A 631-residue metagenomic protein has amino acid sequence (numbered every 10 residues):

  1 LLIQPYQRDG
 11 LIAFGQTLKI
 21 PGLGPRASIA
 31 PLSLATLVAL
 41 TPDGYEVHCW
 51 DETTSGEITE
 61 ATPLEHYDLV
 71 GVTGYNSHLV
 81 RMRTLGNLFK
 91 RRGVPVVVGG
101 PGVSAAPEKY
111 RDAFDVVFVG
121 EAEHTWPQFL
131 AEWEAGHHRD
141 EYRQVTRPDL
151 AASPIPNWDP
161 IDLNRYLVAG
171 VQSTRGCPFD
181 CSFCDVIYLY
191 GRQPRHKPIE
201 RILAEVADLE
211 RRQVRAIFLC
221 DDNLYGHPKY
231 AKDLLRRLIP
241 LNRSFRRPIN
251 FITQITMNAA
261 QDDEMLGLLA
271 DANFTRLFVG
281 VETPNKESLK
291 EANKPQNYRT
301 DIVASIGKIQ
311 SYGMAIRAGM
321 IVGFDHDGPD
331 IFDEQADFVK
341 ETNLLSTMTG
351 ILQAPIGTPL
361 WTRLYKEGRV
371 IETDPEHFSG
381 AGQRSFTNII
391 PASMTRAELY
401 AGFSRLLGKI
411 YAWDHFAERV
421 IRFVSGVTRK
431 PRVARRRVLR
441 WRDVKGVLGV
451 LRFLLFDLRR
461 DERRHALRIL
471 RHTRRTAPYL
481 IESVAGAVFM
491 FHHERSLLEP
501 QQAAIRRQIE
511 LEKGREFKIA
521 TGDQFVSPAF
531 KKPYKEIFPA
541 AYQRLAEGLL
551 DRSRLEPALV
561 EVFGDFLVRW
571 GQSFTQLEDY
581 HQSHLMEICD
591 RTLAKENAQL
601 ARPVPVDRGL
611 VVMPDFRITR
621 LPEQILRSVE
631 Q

Functional and structural regions predicted by a protein language model:
L1-L2, L23, E46, W133 (+2 more regions): Radical SAM enzyme core and accessory elements
L1-V214: Acidic, low-complexity intrinsically disordered segments
R8-Q16, E108, P228-K229, E287-A292 (+3 more regions): Flexible glycine/acidic-rich beta-alpha junction loops that bind and position SAM and/or redox cofactors in anaerobic
G44, E132-G136, S153-P156, P160 (+7 more regions): Phosphate/oxyanion-binding loops and surfaces in catalytic or ligand/nucleic-acid-binding neighborhoods
Y67-D68, A113-V117, A135-G136, L235-R237 (+3 more regions): Short, hinge-like loop/turn segments at secondary-structure boundaries
E108-P127, L268-R276, A336-T349: Structural recognition of alpha->loop->beta junctions
R139-Y142, N250, R317, L345-G350 (+1 more regions): Acidic/polar loop patches that form or flank catalytic/metal-binding clefts of enzymes that bind anionic ligands
P154-R317, V322-D337: Radical SAM [4Fe-4S] cluster-binding motif and immediate context
